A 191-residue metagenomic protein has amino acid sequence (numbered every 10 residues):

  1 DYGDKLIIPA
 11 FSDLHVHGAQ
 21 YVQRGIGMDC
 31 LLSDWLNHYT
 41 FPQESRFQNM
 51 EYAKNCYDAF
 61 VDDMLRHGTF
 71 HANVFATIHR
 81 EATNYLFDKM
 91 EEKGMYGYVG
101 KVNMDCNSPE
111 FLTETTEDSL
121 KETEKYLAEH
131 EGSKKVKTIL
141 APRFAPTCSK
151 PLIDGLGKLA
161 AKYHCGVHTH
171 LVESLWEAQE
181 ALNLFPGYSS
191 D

Functional and structural regions predicted by a protein language model:
D4, H15, Q23, G68 (+3 more regions): Divalent metal-coordination and catalytic microenvironments
L6-I7, R24-M95, S119-G132: Alpha-helical scaffold segments that flank or form the walls of functional sites
I8-P9, A141: Hydrophobic alpha-helix-in-membranes signature
P9-Y21, G166-L175: Histidine-centered catalytic micro-motifs
L14, A72, A145: Short, electropositive, low-hydrophobicity segments enriched in small/polar residues
L14, Y21-V22, L36-H38, M50 (+3 more regions): Surface-exposed beta-strand edges and their flanking turn/coil or helix-capping segments
E81-D191: Metal-coordinating catalytic core of metallo-dependent amide/deamination hydrolases
